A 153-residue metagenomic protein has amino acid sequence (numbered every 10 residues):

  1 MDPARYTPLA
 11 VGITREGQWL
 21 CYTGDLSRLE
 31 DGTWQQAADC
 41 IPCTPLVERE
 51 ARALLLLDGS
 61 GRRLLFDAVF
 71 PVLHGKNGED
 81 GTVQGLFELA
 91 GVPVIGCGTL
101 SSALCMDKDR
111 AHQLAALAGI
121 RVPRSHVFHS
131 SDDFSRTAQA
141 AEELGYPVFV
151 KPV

Functional and structural regions predicted by a protein language model:
M1-L100, L104-R110, L114-L117, V127-A138: ATP-binding N-terminal substructure of ATP-dependent carboxylate-amine bond-forming enzymes
A4-Y6, R121, Y146: Residue-level signal for beta-strand positions within conserved beta-sheet cores that form or flank
V11, I120, V148-V150: Hydrophobic aliphatic residue packing
L64, I120, L144: Structured loop/turn residues at beta-strand edges in well-structured enzyme cores
I95-G96, P123, F149: Structural detector of well-ordered beta-strand residues that form the stable sheet scaffold of enzyme domains
A115-A116, A140-V153: ATP-grasp fold ATP-binding core
